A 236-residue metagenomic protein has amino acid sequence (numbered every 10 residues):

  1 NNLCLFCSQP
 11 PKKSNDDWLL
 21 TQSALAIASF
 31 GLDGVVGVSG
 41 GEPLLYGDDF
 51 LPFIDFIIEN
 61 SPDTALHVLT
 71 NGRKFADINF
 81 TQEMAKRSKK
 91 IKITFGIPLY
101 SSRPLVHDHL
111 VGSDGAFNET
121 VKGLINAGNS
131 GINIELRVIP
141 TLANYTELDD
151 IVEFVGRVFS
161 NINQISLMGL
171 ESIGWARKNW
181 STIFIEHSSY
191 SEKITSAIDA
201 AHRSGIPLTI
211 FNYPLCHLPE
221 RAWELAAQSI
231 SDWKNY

Functional and structural regions predicted by a protein language model:
N2-V68, F75-I78, K90-I91: Conserved alpha-helical substructure of the radical SAM core
Q9-S14, H109-G115, W180-I185: Short glycine-enriched, charge-decorated loop/helix-capping segments at active-site entrances that position
L20-A28, G47-D55, I78-A85, V121 (+3 more regions): Amphipathic, non-transmembrane alpha-helical secondary structure
G31-V38, A65-H67, I93-T94, N118-I183 (+1 more regions): Conserved C-terminal portion of the radical SAM core fold that forms the substrate/S-adenosylmethionine-binding
P43-L45, G72-A76, F95-S113, T141-A143 (+1 more regions): Conserved radical SAM core fold
F50, F80-T81, L148, R177-W180 (+1 more regions): Short aromatic-enriched loop/helix-cap "lid" or pocket-rim segments at secondary-structure transitions that line
I54-I57, Y145-N163, L218-Y236: Short, electropositive alpha-helical surface patch
M84-R87, S113-G115, E153-V155, T182-I185 (+1 more regions): Short, hinge-like loop/turn segments at secondary-structure boundaries
